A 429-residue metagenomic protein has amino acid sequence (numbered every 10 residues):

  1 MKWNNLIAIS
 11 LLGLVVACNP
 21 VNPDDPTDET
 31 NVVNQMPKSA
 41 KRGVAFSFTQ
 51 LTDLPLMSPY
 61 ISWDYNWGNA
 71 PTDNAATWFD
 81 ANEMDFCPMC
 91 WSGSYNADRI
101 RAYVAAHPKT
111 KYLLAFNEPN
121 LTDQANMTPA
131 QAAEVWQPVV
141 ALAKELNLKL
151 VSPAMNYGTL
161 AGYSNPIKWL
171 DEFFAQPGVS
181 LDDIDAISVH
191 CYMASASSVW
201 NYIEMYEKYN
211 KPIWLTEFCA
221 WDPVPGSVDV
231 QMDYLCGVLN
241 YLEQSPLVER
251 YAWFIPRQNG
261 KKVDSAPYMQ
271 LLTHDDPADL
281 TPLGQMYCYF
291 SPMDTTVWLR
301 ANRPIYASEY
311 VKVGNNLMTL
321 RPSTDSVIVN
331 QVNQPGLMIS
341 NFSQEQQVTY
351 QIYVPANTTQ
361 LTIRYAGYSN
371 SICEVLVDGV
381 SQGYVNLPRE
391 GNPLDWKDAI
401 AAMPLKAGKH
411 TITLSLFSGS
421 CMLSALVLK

Functional and structural regions predicted by a protein language model:
W3, V15-K38: Bacterial Sec-dependent N-terminal signal peptides
A8-V15: Bacterial N-terminal signal peptides
K41-K111: N-terminal carbohydrate-binding/catalytic regions of secreted carbohydrate-active enzymes
D85-C87, F254-I305: Aromatic-rich peripheral "rim/lid" segments of glycoside hydrolase catalytic domains that contact and position glycan
H107-P129, V151-L160, D182-C191, E249-R257: Active-site groove signature of glycoside hydrolases
N117, W169-E204, Y209-P223, F254: Aromatic- and acid-rich polysaccharide-binding/catalytic face of secreted or lumenal carbohydrate-active enzymes
G158-A161, Y209-L235, W253-T273: Active-site clefts of carbohydrate-active enzymes
D294-K429: Extracytoplasmic
